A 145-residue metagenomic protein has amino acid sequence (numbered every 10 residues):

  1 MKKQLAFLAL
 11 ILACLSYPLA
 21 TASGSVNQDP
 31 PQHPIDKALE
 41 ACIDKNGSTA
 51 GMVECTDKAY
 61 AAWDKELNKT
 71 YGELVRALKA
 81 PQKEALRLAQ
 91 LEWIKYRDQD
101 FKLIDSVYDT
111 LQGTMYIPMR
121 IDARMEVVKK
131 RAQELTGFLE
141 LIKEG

Functional and structural regions predicted by a protein language model:
M1-L8: Bacterial N-terminal signal peptides that target proteins for export
L8-Y17: Bacterial N-terminal signal peptides
T21-G145: N-terminal alpha-helical modules
